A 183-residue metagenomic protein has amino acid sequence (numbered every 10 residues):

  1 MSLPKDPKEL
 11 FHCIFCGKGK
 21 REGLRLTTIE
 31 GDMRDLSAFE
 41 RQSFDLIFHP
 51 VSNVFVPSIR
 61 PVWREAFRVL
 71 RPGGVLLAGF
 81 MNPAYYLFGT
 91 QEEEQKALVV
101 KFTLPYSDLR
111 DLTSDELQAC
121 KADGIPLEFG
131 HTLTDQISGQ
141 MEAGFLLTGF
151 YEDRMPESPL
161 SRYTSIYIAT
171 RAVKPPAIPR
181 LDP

Functional and structural regions predicted by a protein language model:
M1-D35: Class I SAM-dependent methyltransferase SAM/SAH-binding core
S2, L76-L77, L147: A short hydrophobic/small-residue beta-strand
R34-I47: A short acidic, Gly/Pro-enriched loop at the edge of an enzyme's catalytic core that lines a small-molecule cofactor
D45-R60: A short SAM/SAH-binding and catalytic strip from SAM-dependent methyltransferases
R60-V75: A short glycine-rich, Lys/Arg-flanked "PGG" loop and its adjoining helix->strand segment in the class I
V75-D115: Conserved class I S-adenosyl-L-methionine
L127-F150: Short alpha-helix
A143-F145, P159-P183: Core SAM-dependent methyltransferase catalytic element
